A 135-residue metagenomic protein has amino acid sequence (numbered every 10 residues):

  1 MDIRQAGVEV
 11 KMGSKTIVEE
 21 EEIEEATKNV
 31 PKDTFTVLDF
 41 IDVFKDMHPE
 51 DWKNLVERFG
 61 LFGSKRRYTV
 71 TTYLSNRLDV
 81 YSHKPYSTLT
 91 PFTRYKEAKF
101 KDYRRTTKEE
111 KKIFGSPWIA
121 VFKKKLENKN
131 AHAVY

Functional and structural regions predicted by a protein language model:
D2-A26, E50, V56-Y135: Phospho-regulated, low-complexity intrinsically disordered regions of nuclear gene-regulatory and chromatin-associated
V30-T36, P49-E50: Short capping segments at the starts of secondary-structure elements
F40-I41: A short acidic, leucine-rich amphipathic alpha-helix
